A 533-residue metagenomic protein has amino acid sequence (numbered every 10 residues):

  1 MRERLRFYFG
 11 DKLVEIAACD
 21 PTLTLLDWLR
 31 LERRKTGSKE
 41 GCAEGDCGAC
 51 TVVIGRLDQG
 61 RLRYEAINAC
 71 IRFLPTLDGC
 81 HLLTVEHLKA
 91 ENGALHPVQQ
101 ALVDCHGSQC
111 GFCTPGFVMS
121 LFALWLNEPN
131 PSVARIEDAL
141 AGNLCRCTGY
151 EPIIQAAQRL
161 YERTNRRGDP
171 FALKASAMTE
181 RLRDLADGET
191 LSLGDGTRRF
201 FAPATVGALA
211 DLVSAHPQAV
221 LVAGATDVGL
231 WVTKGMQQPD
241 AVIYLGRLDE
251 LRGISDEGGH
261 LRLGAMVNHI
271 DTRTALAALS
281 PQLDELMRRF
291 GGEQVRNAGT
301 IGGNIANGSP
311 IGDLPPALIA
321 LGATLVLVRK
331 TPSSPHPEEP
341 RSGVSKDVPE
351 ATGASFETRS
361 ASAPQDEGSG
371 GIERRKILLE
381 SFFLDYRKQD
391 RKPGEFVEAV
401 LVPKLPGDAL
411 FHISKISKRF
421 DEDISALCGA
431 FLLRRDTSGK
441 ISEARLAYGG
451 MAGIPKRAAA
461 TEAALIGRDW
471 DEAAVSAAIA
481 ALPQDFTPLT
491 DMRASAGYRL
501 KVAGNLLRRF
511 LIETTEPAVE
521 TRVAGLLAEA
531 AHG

Functional and structural regions predicted by a protein language model:
M1-V14: Eukaryote-biased recognition of intrinsically disordered, low-complexity regulatory segments
K12-T22: Short, contiguous acidic and Ser/Thr-rich linear segments
L13, V52-L57, E65-A69, P97-V103 (+5 more regions): C-terminal structural segment of proteins
D20-V52: A basic, amphipathic helix-loop patch mediating RNA/tRNA/ribosome contacts
I54-V85: S4-like RNA-binding module at protein N-termini
G79-C105: NAD(P)H dinucleotide-binding glycine-rich loop of Rossmann-like/cofactor-binding domains, especially the beta1-alpha1
E339-G371: A cross-taxon signal for low-complexity, glycine/charged-rich
